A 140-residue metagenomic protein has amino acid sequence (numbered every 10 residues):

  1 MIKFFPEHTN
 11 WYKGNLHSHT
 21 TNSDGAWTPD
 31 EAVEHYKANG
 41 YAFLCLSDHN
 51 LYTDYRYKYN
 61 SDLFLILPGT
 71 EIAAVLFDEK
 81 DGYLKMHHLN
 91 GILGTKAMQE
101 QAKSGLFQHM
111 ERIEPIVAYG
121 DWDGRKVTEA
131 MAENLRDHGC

Functional and structural regions predicted by a protein language model:
K3-C140: A metal-dependent hydrolase metal-coordination microenvironment
